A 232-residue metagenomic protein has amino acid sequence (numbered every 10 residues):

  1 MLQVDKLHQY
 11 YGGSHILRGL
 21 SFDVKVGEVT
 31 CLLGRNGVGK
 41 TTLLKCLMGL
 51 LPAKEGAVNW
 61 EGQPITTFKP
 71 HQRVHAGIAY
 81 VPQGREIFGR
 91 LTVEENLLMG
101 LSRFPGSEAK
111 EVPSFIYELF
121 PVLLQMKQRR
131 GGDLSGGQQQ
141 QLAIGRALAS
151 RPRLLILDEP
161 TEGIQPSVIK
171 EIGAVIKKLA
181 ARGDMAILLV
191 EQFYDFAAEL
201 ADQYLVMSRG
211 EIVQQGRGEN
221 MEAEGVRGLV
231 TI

Functional and structural regions predicted by a protein language model:
L33-R35: The feature captures the beta-strand-to-loop junction immediately N-terminal to the Walker
M48: Helix-to-loop junction immediately C-terminal to a conserved catalytic motif
G56-P64, A76, A109-P113, Q214: Conserved ABC transporter NBD signature motif
A147-L148: ABC ATPase C-loop
R151: Conserved catalytic motifs of ABC-family nucleotide-binding domains
K170-G183: Helical segment within the ABC ATPase nucleotide-binding domain
